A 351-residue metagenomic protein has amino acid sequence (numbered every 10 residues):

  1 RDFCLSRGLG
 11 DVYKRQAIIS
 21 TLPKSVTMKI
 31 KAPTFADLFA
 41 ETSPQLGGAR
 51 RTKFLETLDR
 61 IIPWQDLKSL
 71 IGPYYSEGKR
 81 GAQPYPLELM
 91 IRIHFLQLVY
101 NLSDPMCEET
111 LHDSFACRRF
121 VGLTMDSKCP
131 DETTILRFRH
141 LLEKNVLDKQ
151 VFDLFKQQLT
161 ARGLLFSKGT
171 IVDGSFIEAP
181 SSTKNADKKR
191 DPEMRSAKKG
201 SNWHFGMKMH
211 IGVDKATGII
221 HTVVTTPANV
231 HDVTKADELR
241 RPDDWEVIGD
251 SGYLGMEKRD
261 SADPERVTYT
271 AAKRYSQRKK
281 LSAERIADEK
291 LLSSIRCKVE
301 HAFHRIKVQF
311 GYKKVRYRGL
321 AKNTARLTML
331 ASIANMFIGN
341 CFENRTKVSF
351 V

Functional and structural regions predicted by a protein language model:
R1-Q16: Single conserved hydrophobic/aromatic residue that forms the stacking wall/gate of nucleotide- or nucleobase-binding
R15-Q65, G72, N344-V351: Charged, often Cys/His-bearing segments associated with DNA-binding zinc-finger transcription factors
K29, D37, L87, P105 (+5 more regions): Polybasic low-complexity intrinsically disordered regions
D37, W245-E246, S251-T328: Helix-centered, glycine/charged polyanion-binding patches within enzymatic domains that contact phosphate-containing
Q65-L70, I306-F310: Active-site-adjacent bridging/hinge elements
K68-E88: An N-terminal domain-cap segment
L89-N101: Alpha-helical support elements that line or immediately flank enzyme active sites and cofactor-binding pockets
V99-M106, K313-V315, N335-V348: Short helix-capping/linker segments at secondary-structure and domain boundaries
